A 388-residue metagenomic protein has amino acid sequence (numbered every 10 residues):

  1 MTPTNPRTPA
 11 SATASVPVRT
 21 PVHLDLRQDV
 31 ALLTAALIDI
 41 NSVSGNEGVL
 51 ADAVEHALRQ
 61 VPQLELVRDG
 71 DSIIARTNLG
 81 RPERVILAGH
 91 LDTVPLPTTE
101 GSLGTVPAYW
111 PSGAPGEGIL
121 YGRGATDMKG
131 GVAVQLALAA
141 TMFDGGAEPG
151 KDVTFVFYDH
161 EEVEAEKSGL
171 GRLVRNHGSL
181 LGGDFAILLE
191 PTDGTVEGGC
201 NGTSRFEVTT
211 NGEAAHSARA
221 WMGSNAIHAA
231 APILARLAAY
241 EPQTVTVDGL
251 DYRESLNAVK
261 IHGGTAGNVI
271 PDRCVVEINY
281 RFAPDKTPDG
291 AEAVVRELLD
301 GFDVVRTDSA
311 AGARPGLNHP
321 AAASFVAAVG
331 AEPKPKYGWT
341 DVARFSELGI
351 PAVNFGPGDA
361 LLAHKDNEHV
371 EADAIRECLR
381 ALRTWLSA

Functional and structural regions predicted by a protein language model:
T2-N5, V16-V18, D25, P191 (+2 more regions): Metal-dependent amide/peptide-bond hydrolase catalytic core, centered on the "pita-bread" metallohydrolase fold
T2-P97, R273-N279, V294-E297, A372-R376 (+1 more regions): N-terminal helical capping/dimerization or prosegment-like subdomains of hydrolases acting on amide or phosphate bonds
L66, I73, V153, F302 (+1 more regions): Hydrophobic anchor at the start of a short beta-strand that flanks the dinucleotide cofactor-binding loop
S72, D159-V163, G263-G264: Short, internal active-site loops enriched in acidic
R81-E83, P115-E117, P149-V153, L180-D184 (+2 more regions): Short coil/turn connectors at secondary-structure junctions
R84-T154, G169, D366: Active-site metal-coordination/substrate-binding segment of hydrolases, especially metallo-dependent peptidases
A88-G89, V156-Y158, A186-E190, T209-N211 (+1 more regions): Short beta-strand segments
M128, V132-N201, D248: Acidic/histidine-rich catalytic neighborhood of metal-dependent amide-processing enzymes
